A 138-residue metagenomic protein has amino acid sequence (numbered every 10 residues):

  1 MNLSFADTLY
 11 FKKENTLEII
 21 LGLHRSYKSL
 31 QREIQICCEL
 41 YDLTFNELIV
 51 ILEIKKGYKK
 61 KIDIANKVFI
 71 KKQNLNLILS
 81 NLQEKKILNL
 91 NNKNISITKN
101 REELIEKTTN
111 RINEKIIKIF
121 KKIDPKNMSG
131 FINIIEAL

Functional and structural regions predicted by a protein language model:
M1-F11, K121, P125-L138: C-terminal regulatory/oligomerization modules of transcriptional regulators
M1-Y41, K86-I87, N94-S96: N-terminal leader segment of winged-helix/HTH proteins
E14, F45, F69, Q73 (+2 more regions): Residues at secondary-structure transition points
L17-H24, K28, F69, E102 (+1 more regions): Short amphipathic alpha-helical segments with heptad-repeat character
G22, N46, V50, N127-G130: Residue-level detector of well-ordered alpha-helical segments, enriched for hydrophobic/aromatic packing positions
R32-N74: N-terminal helix-turn-helix DNA-binding core of bacterial DNA-binding proteins
S80-N133: Charged, amphipathic alpha-helical coiled-coil/dimerization segments
